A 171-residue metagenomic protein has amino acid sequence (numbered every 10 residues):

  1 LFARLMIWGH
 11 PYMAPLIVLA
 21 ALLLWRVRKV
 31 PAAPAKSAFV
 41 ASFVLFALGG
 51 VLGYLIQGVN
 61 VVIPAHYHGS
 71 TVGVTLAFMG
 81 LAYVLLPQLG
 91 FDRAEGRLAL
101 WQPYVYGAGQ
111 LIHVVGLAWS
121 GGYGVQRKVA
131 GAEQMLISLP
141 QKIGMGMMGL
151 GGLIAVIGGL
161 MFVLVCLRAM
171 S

Functional and structural regions predicted by a protein language model:
L1-A3, L19-V40, L52-A65, L76-Y104 (+2 more regions): Juxtamembrane membrane-water interface segments of multi-pass membrane proteins, especially cytoplasmic-side
L1-L16: Long, internal scaffold/assembly segments composed of regular secondary structure
G9, A65-Y67: Residue-level micro-sites within transmembrane alpha helices that shape and flank functional polar/acidic positions
G9-M13, A38-L45, Q102-G109, M148-G158: Hydrophobic alpha-helical transmembrane segments of polytopic
V44, L48, V74-T75: Hydrophobic faces of alpha-helical transmembrane segments in multi-pass integral membrane proteins
F46-V51, G109-V115: Aromatic-anchored segments of alpha-helical transmembrane domains
H68-V72: Membrane-interface loop-to-helix entry segments
A77, H113, A155: Short, electropositive, low-hydrophobicity segments enriched in small/polar residues
